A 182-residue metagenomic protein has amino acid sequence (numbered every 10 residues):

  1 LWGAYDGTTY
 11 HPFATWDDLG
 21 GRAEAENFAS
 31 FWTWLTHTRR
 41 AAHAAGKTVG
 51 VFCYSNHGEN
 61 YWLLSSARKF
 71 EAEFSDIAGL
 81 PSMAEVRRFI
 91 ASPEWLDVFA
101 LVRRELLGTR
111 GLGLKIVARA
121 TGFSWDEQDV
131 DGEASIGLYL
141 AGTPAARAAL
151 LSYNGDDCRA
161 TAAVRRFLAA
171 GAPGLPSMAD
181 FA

Functional and structural regions predicted by a protein language model:
L1-F13: Active-site cores of enzymes that catalyze phosphoryl transfer or operate on phosphate-rich substrates
A4, T15-I136: Conserved DEDDh/DEDDy metal-dependent 3′-5′ exonuclease domain
G7, M83, L175-M178: Intrinsically disordered, low-complexity, compositionally biased regions/tails
L106, V117-F181: Acidic, Mg2+-coordinating catalytic module of metal-dependent nucleases/exonucleases that use a two-metal-ion mechanism
